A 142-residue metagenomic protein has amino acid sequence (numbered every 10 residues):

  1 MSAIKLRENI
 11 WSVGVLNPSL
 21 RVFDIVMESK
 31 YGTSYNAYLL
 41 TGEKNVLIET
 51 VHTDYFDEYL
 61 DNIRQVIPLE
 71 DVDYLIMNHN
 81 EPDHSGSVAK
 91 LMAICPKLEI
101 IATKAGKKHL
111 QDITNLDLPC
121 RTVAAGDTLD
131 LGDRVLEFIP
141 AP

Functional and structural regions predicted by a protein language model:
A3-I63: Conserved beta-strand hairpin/beta-sheet module of binuclear metal-dependent hydrolase folds, prominently
K5-E8, I101-P142: Metallo-beta-lactamase
N9, G14, V51, G86-S87 (+2 more regions): Glycine-centered flexibility sites
V13, M77-N80, V88, V123 (+1 more regions): Long, contiguous hydrophobic alpha-helical segments, chiefly transmembrane helices and signal peptides
L20, N80-S85, K107-L110: Active-site environment of divalent metal-dependent phosphoester hydrolases
K30-S34, Q65-L69, I94-K97, P119-T122 (+1 more regions): Short, low-complexity, polar/charged sequence segments that are solvent-exposed and flexible
E43, D54-I101: Active-site metal-binding motif and surrounding structural segment of the metallo-beta-lactamase
V46-E49, Y74-M77, E137-P140: Short catalytic-loop micro-motif centered on adjacent basic/acidic residues
